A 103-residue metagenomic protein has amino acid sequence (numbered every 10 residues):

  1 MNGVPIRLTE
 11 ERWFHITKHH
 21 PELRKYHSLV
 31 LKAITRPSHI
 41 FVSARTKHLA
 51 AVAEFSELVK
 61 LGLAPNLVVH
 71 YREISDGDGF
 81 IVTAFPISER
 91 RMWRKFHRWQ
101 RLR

Functional and structural regions predicted by a protein language model:
M1-R103: Ribonuclease/tRNase effector modules and their secretory precursors
